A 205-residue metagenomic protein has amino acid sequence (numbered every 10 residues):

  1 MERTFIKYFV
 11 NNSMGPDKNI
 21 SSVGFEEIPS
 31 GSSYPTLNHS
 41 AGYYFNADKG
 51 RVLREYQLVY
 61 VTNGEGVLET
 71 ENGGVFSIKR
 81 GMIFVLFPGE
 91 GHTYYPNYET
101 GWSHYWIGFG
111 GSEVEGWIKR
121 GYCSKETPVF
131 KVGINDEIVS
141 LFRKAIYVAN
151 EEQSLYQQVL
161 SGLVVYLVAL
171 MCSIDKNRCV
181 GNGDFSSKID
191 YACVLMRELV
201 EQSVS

Functional and structural regions predicted by a protein language model:
M1-E69, G74-F76, Y98: Generic protein-terminus/edge-of-domain signal
A47, K119-R143: Aromatic/histidine-rich interaction motifs
E55, F185-C193: Short, leucine-enriched amphipathic alpha-helices that occur as contiguous helical runs
N72-F87: Short acidic-glycine-tyrosine-enriched beta hairpin
G89-E113: Ligand-binding loop in jelly-roll beta-barrel domains
F130-G133, A149-Y166, G183-S187: All-alpha amphipathic helical-bundle segments outside canonical DNA-binding/catalytic cores that form hydrophobic
K144-S154, L167-V180, Y191-S205: Basic, amphipathic alpha-helical hairpins
